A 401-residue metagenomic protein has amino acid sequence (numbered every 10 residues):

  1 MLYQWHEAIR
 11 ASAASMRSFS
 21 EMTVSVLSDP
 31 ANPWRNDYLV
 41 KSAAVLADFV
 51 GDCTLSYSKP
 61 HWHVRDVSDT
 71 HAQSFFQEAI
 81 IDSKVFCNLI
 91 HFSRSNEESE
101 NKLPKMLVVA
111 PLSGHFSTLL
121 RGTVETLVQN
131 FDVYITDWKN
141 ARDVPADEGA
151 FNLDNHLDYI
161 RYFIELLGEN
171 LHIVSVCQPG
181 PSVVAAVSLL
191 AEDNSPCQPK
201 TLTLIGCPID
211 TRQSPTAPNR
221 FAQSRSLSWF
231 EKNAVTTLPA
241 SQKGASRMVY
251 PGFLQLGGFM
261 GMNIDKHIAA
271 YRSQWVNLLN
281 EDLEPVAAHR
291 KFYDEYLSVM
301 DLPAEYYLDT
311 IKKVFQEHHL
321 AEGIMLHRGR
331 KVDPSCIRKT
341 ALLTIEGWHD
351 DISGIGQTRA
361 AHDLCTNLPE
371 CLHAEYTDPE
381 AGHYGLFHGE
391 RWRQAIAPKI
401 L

Functional and structural regions predicted by a protein language model:
M1-V45, G168-E169, A186-E305: Alpha/beta-hydrolase-fold enzymes
H61-V144: Short, surface-exposed "cap/lid" segments of acyl-processing enzymes
D143-P145, N155-H172, V184-S188: Conserved acidic catalytic loop of the alpha/beta-hydrolase fold
S175-V183: Gly/Ala-rich beta-loop-alpha elbow adjacent to hydrolase catalytic centers
I337-R338, L343-E346, D350: Short beta-strand/loop motif that positions the catalytic acidic residue of the alpha/beta-hydrolase fold
D351-Q357: Conserved alpha/beta-hydrolase "acid-adjacent" motif
I352, Y376-Q394: Catalytic histidine-centered segment of alpha/beta-hydrolase-like enzymes
H362-Y384: Catalytic histidine neighborhood in serine/cysteine hydrolases with alpha/beta-hydrolase-type architecture
